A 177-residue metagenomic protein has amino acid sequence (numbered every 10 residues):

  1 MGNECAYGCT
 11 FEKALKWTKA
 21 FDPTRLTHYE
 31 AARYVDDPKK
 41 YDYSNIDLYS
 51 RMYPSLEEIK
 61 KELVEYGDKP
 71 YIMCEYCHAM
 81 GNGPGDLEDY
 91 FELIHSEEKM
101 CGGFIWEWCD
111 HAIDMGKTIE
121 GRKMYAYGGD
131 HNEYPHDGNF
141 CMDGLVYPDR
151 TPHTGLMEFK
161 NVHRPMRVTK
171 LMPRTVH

Functional and structural regions predicted by a protein language model:
M1-T175: Extended substrate-binding grooves/exosites of carbohydrate-active enzymes
